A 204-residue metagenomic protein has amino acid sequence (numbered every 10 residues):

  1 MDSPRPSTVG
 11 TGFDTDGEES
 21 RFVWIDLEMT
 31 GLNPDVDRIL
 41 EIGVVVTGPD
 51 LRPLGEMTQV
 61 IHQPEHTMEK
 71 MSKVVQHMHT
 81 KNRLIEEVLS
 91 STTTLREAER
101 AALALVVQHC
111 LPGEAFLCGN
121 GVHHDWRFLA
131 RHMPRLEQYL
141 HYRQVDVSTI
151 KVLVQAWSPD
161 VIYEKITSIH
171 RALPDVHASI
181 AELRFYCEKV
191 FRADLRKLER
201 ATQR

Functional and structural regions predicted by a protein language model:
D2-I25, M29-G119, E164-I166: Conserved non-catalytic scaffold segment of RNase H-like nuclease domains
L27-M29, I42, W126, V147 (+1 more regions): Generic detector of well-ordered alpha-helical packing
G31-N33, K151, I180: Hydrophobic positions within alpha-helical membrane elements
P49, A101-A104, Q108, R127 (+4 more regions): Residue-level signal for well-ordered alpha-helical scaffold segments within enzymatic catalytic domains
V106, C110, H123-Y142: Substrate-recognition/cap helix-loop segment adjacent to the acidic, metal-dependent catalytic center of Asp-based
G113-V122, W126-H132, P159-R204: Acidic, Mg2+-coordinating catalytic module of metal-dependent nucleases/exonucleases that use a two-metal-ion mechanism
H141-P159: Short, flexible loop segments at boundaries between secondary-structure elements
